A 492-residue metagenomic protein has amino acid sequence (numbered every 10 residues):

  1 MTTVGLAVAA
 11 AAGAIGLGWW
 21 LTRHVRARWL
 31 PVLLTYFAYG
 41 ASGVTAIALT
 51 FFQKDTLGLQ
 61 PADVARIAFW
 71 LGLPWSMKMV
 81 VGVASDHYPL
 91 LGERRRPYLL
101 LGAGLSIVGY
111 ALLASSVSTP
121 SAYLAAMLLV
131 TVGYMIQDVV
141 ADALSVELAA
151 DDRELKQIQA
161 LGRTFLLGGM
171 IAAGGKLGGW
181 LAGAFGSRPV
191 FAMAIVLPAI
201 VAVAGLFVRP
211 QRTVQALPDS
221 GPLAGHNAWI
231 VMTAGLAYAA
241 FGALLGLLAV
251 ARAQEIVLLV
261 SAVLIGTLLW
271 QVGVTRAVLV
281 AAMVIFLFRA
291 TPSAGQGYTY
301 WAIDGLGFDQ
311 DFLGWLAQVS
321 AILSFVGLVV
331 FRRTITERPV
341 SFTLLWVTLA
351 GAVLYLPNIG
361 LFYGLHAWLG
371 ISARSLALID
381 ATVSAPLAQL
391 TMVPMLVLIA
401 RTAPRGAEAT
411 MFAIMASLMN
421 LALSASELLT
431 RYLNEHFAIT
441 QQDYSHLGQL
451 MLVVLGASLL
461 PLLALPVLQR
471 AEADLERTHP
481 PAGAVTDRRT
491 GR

Functional and structural regions predicted by a protein language model:
T2-V25, V117, Q137, A150-A294 (+1 more regions): Intracellular loop-helix junctions on the cytosolic face of multi-pass helical membrane proteins
A14-W75, G246, V250-A251, L279-L306 (+1 more regions): Helix-loop boundary and gating motifs at the non-cytosolic
P61-A62, V146, A150-G162, Q310-D311 (+1 more regions): Loop-to-transmembrane helix entry/capping segments in MFS-fold secondary transporters and related SLC/MFSD carriers
W75-K78, K156-G175, S320, A416-E427: Glycine-rich segments within core transmembrane alpha-helices of 12-TM secondary carriers
M77-E93, A182, V326-W346, N434 (+1 more regions): Helix-to-loop junctions at the C-terminal end of transmembrane segments in multipass secondary transporters
V83-H87, A114-S115, M170-A192, L245-V250 (+2 more regions): Transmembrane alpha-helix termini and helix-breaking/packing motifs in multi-pass membrane transporters
F342-P394: C-terminal transmembrane helical hairpin of 12-TM major facilitator-type secondary transporters
R405-F437: A late C-terminal transmembrane helix in Major Facilitator Superfamily
